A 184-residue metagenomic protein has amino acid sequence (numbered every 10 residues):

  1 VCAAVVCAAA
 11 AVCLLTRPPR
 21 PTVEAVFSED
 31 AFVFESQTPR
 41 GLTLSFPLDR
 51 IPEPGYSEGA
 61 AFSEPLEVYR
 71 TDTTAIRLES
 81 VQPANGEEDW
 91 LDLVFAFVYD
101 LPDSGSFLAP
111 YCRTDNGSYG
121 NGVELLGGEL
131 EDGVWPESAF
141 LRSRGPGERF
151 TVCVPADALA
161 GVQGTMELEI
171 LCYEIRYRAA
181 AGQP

Functional and structural regions predicted by a protein language model:
V1-P184: Conserved functional micro-motifs across diverse proteins
